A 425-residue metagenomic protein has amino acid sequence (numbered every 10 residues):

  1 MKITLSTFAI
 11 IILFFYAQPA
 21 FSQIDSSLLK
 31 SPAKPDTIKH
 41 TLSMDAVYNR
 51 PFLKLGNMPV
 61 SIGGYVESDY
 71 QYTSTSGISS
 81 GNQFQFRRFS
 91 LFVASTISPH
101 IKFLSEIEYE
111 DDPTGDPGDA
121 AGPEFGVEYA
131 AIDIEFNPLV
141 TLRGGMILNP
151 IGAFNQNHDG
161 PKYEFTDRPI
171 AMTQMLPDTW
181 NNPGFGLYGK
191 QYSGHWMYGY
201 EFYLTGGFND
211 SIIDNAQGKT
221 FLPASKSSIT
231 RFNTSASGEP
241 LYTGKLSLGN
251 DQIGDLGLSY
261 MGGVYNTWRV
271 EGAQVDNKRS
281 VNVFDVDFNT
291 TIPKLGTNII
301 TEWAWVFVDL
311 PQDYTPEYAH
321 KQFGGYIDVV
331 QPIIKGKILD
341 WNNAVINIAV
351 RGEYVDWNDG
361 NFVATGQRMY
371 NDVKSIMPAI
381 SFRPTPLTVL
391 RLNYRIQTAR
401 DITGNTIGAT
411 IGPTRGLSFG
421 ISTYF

Functional and structural regions predicted by a protein language model:
M1-F8: Bacterial N-terminal signal peptides that target proteins for export
A20-E67, F425: N-terminal periplasmic/intermembrane-space "pro-region" immediately following the signal or transit peptide
I24-D36, S74-I78, A120, A130-E135 (+2 more regions): Outer-membrane beta-barrel pore domains
N49-T73, I78-D210, G238-Y242, S247-G254 (+2 more regions): Outer membrane beta-barrel
N157-D159, I170-P177, I213-G218, I229-S235 (+3 more regions): Extracellular/periplasm-exposed beta-strand and loop segments of Gram-negative cell-envelope proteins, dominated by
Y200, G206-F208, G218-K226: A short, charged helix-loop
K219-R269: Loop-centered beta-sheet repeat module
